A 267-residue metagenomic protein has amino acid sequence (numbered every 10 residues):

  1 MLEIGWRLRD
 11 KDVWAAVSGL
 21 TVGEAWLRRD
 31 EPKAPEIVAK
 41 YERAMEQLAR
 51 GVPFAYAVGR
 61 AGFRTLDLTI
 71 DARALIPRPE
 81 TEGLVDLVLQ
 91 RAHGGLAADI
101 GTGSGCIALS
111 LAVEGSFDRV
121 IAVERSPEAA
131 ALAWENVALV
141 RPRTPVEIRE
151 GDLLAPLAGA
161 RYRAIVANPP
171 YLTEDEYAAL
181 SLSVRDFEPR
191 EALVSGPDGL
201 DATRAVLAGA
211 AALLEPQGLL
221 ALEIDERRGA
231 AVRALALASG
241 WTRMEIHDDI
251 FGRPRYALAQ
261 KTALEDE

Functional and structural regions predicted by a protein language model:
M1-R9: Non-catalytic nucleic-acid substrate-recognition regions in nucleic-acid-modifying enzymes
W6, L20, P142-R143, W241: Helix N-cap/coil-helix junction residues
D12-L87, R91: Conserved AdoMet
T69, E147-R149, E245-H247: General small-molecule cofactor/ligand-binding pocket signal
E80-A179, A205, R227: Conserved SAM/SAH cofactor-binding pocket of Class I
Y171-A202: Mobile active-site "lid"/loop adjacent to the S-adenosyl-L-methionine
P197-Q260: Conserved Class I SAM-dependent methyltransferase catalytic core
T262-E267: Flexible, glycine-/basic-rich loop-and-beta segments that form/coincide with the SAM-dependent methyltransferase
